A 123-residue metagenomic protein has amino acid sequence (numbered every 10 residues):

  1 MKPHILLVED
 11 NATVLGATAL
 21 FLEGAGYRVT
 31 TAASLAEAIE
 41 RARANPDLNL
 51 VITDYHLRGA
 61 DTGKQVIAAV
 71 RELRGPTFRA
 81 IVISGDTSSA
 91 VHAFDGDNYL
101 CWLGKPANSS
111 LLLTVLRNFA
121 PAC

Functional and structural regions predicted by a protein language model:
E9: Conserved acidic carboxylate
A12-T30: Two-component/phosphorelay signaling modules centered on CheY-like receiver
A19, A107-A120: C-terminal output helix
A19, T31-L50, R58, V91: Acidic, metal-coordinating helix/loop segments flanking the phosphotransfer/catalytic sites of two-component signaling
R43-P46, A69-T77, D95: Conserved phosphotransfer cores of two-component systems
D54-R71: Conserved phosphotransfer microenvironments
F94-L103: As written
